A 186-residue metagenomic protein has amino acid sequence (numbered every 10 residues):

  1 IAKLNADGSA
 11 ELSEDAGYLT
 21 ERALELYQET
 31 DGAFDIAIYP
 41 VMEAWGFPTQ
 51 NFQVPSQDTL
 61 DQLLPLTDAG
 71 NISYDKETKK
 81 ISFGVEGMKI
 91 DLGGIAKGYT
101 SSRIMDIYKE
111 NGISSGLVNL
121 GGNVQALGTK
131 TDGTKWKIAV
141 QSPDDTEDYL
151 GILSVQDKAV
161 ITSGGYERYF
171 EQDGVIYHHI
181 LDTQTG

Functional and structural regions predicted by a protein language model:
I1-T185: Mature catalytic core of soluble alpha/beta enzymes
